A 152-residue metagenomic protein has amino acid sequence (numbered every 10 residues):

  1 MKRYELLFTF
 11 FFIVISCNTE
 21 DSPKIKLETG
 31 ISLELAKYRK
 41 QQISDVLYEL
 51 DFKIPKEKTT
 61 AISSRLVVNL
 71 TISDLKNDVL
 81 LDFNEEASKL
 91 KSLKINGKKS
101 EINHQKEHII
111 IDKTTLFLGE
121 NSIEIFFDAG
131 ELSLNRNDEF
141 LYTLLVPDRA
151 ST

Functional and structural regions predicted by a protein language model:
M1-L27: Bacterial Sec-dependent N-terminal signal peptides
C17-T152: Acidic/His-enriched low-complexity segments
